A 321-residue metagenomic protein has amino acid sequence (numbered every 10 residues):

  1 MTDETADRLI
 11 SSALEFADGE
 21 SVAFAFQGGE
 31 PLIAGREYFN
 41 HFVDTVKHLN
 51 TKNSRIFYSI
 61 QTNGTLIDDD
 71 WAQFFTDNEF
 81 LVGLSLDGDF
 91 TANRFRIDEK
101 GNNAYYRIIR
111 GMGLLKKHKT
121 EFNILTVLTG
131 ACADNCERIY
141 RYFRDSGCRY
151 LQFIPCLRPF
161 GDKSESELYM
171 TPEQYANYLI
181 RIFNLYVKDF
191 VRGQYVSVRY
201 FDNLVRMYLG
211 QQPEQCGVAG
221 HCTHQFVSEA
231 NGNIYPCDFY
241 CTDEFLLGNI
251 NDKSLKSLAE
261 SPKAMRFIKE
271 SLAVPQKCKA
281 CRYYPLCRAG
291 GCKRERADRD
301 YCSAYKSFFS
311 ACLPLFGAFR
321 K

Functional and structural regions predicted by a protein language model:
D3-A25, A34-C156, L168: Radical SAM/AdoMet-radical enzyme domain recognition
V22, C222, K277: Exposed loop/turn and edge beta-strand positions of beta-sandwich/beta-sheet ligand-binding modules
G29-E30: Active-site neighborhood of divalent metal-dependent phosphoester/pyrophosphate hydrolases
T51, F80, T120, C148 (+4 more regions): Generic structural signal for secondary-structure transition and capping sites
A92, G161, G291: Glycine/Thr-rich phosphate-binding loops of Rossmann-like dinucleotide-binding domains
R96-Y106, G113, K117-G217, H221 (+2 more regions): Radical SAM enzyme [4Fe-4S]-AdoMet core and its adjacent flexible, acidic and glycine-rich loops/tails across
F239-K321: Flexible mid-to-C-terminal extensions adjoining Fe-S/redox cofactors in radical SAM and related proteins
